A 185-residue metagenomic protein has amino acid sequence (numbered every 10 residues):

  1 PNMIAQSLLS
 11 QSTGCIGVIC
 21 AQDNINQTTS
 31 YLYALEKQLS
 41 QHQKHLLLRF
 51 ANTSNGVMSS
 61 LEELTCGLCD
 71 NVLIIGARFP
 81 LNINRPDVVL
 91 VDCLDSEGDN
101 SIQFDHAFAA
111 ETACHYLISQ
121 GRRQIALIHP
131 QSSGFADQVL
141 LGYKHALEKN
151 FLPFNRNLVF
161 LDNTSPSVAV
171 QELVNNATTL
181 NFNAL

Functional and structural regions predicted by a protein language model:
P1-T13: N-terminal helix-turn-helix DNA-binding module of bacterial transcription factors
M3-I4, G56-L61, S165-L173: Short acidic active-site motifs
Q11-H115, N175-N181: Alpha-helical recognition/docking segments in bacterial nutrient-uptake and carbohydrate-utilization systems
I19, L127-I128: Short hydrophobic segments within beta-strands
Q43-H45, R123, P153: Residue-level detector of anion-binding/catalytic polar loops
V72, A77-R78, A126, D137-L185: Hydrophobic alpha-helical
L81-C93, F104-T112, Q120, S133-N157: Short acidic, glycine/proline-enriched helix-loop-strand junctions
N100-L127, D137, P166-V174: Hydrophobic alpha-helical segments within soluble ligand-binding/sensing domains
